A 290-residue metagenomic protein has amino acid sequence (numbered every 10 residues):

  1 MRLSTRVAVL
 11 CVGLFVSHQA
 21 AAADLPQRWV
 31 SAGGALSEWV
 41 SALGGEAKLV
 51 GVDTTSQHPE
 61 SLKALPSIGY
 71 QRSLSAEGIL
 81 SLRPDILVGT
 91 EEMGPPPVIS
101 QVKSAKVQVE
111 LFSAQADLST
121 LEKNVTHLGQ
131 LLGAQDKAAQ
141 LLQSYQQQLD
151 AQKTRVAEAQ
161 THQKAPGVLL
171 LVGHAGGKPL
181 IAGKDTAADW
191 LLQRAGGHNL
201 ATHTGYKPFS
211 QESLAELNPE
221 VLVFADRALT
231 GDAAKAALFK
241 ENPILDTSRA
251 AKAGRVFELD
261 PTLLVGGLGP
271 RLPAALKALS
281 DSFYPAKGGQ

Functional and structural regions predicted by a protein language model:
M1-A8: Bacterial N-terminal signal peptides that target proteins for export
V16-Q19: N-terminal signal peptide c-region/cleavage motif recognized by signal peptidases
L25-V40, K137-A195, L264: Basic- and aromatic-lined ligand-binding clefts that recognize polyanionic substrates
Q27-L82, I86-M93: A short, structured surface patch at a secondary-structure boundary
Q27-R28, T120-L121, V125-Q130, A139 (+1 more regions): Structured C-terminal subdomain patch of bacterial secreted/periplasmic proteins
D53, A182-K207, D226, E258: His/Asp/Glu-enriched short active-site or ligand-binding loop at hydrolase and phosphoryl-transfer sites
H58-S61, P96-L131, Q135: Flexible loop/hinge segments that line or gate small-molecule binding clefts
A76-R83, S210-V221: Short helices/loops that flank or line small-molecule/ion binding pockets
